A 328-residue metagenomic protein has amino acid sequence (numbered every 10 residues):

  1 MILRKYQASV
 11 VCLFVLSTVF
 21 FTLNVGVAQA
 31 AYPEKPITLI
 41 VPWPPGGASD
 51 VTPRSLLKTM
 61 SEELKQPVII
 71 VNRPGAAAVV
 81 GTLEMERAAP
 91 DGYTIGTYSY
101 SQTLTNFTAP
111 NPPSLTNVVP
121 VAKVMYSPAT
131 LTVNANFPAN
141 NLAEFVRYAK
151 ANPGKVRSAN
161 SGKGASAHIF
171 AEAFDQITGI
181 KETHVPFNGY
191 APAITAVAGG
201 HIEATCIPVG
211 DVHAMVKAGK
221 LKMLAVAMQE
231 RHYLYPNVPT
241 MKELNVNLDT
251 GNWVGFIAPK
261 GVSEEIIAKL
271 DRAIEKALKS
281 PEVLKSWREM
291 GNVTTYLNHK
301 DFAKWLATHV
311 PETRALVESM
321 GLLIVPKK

Functional and structural regions predicted by a protein language model:
M1-A8: N-terminal secretory signal peptides that target proteins for export/translocation
V11-N24: Bacterial N-terminal signal peptides
Q29-N117, K155, K163, T178-A204 (+3 more regions): N-terminal (or domain-start) structured segment
E34-P36, I177-I180, E264-K328: An extracytoplasmic/periplasmic, membrane-proximal ligand-sensing/linker region
A48-T52, L56, A77, G81 (+13 more regions): Stable alpha-helical elements in mature extracytoplasmic
M60, E84-Y93, N106-P192, M241 (+2 more regions): Hinge/capping helix and adjacent helix->loop/strand transition within the periplasmic-binding protein
S101-P110, A173-I177, A204-P236: A ligand-binding cleft/hinge motif common to bilobed small-molecule-binding domains
